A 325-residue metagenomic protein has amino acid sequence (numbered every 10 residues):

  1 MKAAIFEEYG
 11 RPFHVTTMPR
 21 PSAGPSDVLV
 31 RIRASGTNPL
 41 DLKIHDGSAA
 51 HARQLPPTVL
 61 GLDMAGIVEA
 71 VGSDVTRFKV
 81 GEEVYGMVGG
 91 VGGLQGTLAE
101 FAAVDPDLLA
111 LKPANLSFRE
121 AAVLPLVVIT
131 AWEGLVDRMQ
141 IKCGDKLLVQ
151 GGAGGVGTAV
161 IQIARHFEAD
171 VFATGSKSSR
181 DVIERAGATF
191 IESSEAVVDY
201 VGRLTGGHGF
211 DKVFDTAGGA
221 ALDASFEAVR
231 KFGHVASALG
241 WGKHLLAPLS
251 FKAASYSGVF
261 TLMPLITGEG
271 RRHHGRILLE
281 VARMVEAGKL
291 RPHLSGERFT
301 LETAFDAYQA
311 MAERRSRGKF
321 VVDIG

Functional and structural regions predicted by a protein language model:
P19-G36, S48-G90: Glycine-rich beta-strand-centered segment in the early N-terminal region that forms part of a ligand/cofactor-binding
G72-D74, V171-V182, G219-L222, G242-K243: Short glycine/proline-centered loop/turn elements that form peptide/ligand docking sites
R77, M87-G151: NAD(P)H dinucleotide-binding glycine-rich loop of Rossmann-like/cofactor-binding domains, especially the beta1-alpha1
A122-E195: Mid-domain Rossmann-like dinucleotide-binding core that forms the NAD(H)/NADP(H) cofactor-binding site
T189-S257: Glycine-rich cofactor phosphate-binding loops and adjacent beta1-alpha1 units of small-molecule cofactor enzyme domains
P248-E297: C-terminal substrate-binding/catalytic core of Rossmann-like NAD(P)-dependent dehydrogenases/reductases
A282-L294, F305-G325: C-terminal capping/lid region of NAD(P)-dependent oxidoreductase domains
